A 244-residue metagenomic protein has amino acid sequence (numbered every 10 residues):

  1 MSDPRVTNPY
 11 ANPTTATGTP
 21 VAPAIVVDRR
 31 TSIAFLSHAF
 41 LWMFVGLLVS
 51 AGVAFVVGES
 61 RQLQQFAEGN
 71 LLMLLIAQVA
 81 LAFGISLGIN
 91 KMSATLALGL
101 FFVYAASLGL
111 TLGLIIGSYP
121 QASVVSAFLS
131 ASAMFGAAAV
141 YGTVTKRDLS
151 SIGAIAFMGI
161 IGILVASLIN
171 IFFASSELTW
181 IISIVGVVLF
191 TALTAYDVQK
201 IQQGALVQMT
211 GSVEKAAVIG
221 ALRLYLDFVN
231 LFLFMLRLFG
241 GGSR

Functional and structural regions predicted by a protein language model:
M1-R244: A hydrophobic alpha-helical transmembrane-helix feature that marks the membrane cores and membrane-interface segments
